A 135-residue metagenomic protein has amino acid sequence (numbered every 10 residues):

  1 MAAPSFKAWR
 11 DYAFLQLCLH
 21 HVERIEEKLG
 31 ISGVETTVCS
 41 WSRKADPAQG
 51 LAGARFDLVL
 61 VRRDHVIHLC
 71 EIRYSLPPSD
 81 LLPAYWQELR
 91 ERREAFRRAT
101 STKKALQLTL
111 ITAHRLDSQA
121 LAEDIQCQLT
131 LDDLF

Functional and structural regions predicted by a protein language model:
M1-F135: A cross-kingdom feature that marks ATP-driven nucleic-acid transaction machinery
